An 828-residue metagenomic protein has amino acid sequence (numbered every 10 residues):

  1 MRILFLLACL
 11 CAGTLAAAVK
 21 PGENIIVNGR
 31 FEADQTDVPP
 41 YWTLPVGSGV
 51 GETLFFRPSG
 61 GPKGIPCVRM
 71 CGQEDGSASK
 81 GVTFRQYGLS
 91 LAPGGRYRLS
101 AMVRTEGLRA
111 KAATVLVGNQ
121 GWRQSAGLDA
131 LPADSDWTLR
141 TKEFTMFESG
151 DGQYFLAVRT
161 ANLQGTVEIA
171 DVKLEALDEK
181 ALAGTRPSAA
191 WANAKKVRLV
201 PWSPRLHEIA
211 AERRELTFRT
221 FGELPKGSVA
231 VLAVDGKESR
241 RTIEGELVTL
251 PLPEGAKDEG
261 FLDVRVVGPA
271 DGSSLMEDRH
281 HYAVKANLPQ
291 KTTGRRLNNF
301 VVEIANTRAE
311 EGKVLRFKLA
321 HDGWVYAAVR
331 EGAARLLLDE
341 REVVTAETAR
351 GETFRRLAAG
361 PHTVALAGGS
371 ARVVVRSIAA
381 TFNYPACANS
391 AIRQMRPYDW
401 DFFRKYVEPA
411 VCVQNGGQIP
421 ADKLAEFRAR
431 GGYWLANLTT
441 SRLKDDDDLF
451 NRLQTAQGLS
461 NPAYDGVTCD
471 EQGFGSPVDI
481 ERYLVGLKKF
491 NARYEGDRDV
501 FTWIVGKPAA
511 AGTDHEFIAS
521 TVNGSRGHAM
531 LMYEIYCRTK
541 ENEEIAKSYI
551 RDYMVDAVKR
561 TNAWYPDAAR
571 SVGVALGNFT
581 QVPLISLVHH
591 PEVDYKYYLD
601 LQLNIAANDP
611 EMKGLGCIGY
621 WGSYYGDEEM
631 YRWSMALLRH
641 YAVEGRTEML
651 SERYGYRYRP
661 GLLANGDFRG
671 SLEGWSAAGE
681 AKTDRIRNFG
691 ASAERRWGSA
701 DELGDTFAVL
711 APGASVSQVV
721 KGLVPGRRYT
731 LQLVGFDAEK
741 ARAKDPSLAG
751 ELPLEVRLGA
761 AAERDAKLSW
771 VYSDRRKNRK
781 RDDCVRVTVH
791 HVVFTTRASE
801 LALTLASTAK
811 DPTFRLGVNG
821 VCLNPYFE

Functional and structural regions predicted by a protein language model:
I3-A12: Sec-dependent N-terminal signal peptides
A18-V200, T217, F221-V229, A233-R240 (+3 more regions): Extracellular and organelle-lumenal recognition/adhesion modules and their flexible linkers in secreted
P93-G94, A210, E254-E259, H321 (+2 more regions): Surface-exposed loops/turns
K142, E310-L319, E352, V789-V792: Non-catalytic, beta-strand-enriched accessory regions in extracellular/secretory proteins and membrane protein
Y154, L216, E259-V264, V325-V329 (+3 more regions): Short, well-structured beta-strand segments within conserved domains
N193-L224, S273-G332, A365-N389: Beta-strand-rich recognition domains
V234-F261, D271-G272, E277, A333-I378 (+1 more regions): Beta-strand-rich ligand-recognition modules
R279-P289, T293, A358-Y656: Glycan-processing catalytic domains of CAZymes
